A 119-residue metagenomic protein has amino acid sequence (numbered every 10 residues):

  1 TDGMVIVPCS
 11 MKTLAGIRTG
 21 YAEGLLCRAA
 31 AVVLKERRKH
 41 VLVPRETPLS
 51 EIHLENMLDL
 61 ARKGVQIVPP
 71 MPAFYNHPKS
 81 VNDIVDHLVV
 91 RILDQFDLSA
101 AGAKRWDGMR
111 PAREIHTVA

Functional and structural regions predicted by a protein language model:
T1, T19-A22, L54, N76-S80 (+2 more regions): Short capping/connector residues at structural and topological boundaries
T1-E55, L60: Helix-loop-strand module that forms the ligand-binding subsite of alpha/beta enzymes
M11, A73-Y75, E114: A generic alpha-helix propensity feature with a strong bias for hydrophobic helices
K35-R91, F96: Short, glycine-/small-residue-rich phosphate/pyrophosphate-handling segment
N82-D83, H87-A119: SAM-dependent methyltransferases
